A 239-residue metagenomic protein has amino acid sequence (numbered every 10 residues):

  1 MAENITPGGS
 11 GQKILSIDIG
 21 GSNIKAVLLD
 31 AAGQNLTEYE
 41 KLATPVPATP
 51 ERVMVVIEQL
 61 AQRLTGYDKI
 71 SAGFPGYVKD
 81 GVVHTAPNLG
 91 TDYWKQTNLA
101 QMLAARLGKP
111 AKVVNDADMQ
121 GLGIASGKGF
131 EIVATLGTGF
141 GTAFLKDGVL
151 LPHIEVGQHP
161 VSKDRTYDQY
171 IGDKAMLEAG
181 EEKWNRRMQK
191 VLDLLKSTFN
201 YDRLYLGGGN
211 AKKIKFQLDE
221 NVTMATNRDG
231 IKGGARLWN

Functional and structural regions predicted by a protein language model:
A2-R52, V149-E178: Short glycine-rich, Thr/Ser-proximal phosphate-binding strand/loop in the N-terminal lobe of ATP-dependent enzymes
I14-D18, K69-S71, E131-T135, Y205: Short glycine-aspartate micro-motif
D18-N23, T135-G139, G148, G209: A short acidic Gly-Thr/Ser loop motif
N23, L195-R228: Glycine-rich phosphate-binding loops at beta-strand->alpha-helix junctions
I24-L28, G76, L122, F140-K146: Short beta-strand scaffold segments in enzyme catalytic cores
E38-E40, P45-S71, Y77-F130, Q169-Y170 (+1 more regions): Glycine-rich phosphate-binding loop and adjoining helix at the ATP-binding site of ATP-dependent phosphoryl-transfer
G129-I132, T138-P160: Anionic-ligand binding region
E155-K196, V222-N239: Helical "lid/coupling" subdomains associated with nucleotide-phosphate turnover
